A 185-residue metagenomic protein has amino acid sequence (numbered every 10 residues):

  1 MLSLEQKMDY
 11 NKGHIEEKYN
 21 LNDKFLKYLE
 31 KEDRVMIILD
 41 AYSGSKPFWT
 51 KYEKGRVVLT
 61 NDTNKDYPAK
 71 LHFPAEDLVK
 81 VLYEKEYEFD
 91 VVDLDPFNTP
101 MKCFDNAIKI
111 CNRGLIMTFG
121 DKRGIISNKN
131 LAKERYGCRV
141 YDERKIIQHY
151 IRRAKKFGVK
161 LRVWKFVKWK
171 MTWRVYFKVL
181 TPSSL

Functional and structural regions predicted by a protein language model:
M1-G55, T60, K65-Y67, A75: S-adenosyl-L-methionine
T63-V91: S-adenosyl-L-methionine
N98-C111: A short, conserved alpha-helix within the catalytic core of class I
R113-I126: Conserved beta-strand signature within the Rossmann-like core of class I S-adenosyl-L-methionine
I125-G137: Short, glycine-/aromatic-enriched active-site segment of Class I SAM-dependent methyltransferases
R144-L185: Class I S-adenosyl-L-methionine
